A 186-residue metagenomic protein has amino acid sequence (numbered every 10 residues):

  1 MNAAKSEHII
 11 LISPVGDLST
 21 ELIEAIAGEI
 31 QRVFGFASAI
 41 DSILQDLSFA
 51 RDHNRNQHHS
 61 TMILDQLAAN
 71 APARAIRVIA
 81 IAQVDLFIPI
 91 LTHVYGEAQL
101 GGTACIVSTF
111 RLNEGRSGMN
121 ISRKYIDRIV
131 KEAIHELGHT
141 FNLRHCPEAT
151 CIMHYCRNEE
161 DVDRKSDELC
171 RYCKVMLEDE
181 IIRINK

Functional and structural regions predicted by a protein language model:
M1-K5: Short boundary motifs at domain starts and secondary-structure transition points
S6-I9, A75, G101, D167: A structure-centric signal for secondary-structure junctions around beta-strands
S6-L18: Fold-level signature of zinc-dependent metallopeptidase catalytic domains
L11, V78-A80, C105-I106, I152 (+1 more regions): Generic structural signal for residues positioned in beta-strands
G16-A133, R144: Metzincin-family zinc-dependent endopeptidase catalytic domain
G115-K186: The catalytic-center signature of Zn2+-dependent metalloproteases
